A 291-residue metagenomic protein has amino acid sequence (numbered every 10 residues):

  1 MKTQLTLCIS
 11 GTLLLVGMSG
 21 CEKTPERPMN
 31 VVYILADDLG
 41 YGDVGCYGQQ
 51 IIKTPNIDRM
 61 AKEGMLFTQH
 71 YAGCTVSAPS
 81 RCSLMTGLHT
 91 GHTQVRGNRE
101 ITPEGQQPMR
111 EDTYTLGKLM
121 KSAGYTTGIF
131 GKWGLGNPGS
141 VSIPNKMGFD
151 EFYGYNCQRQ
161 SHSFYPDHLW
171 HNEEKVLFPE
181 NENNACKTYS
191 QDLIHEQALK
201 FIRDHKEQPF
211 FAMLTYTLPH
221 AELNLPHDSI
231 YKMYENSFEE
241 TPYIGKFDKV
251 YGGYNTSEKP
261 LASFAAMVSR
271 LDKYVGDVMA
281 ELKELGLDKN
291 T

Functional and structural regions predicted by a protein language model:
M1-C8: Bacterial N-terminal signal peptides that target proteins for export
I9, L14-R27: Bacterial Sec-dependent signal peptides at the C-terminal "C-region" and cleavage site
M29, L39-I51, R59, T68 (+4 more regions): Active-site-proximal cap/lid insertion segments
Y33, Y41-G128, P138-G139, E151 (+3 more regions): Active-site segment of extracytoplasmic enzymes that catalyze sulfate/phosphate-ester chemistry
I129, F152-G154, F211: Conserved beta-strand scaffold positions in the cores of enzyme catalytic domains, especially in NTP/NDP-utilizing
K132: Active-site glycine-centered loops adjacent to acidic/histidine catalytic or metal-binding residues that shape
N145-G148: Short, structured coil segments at secondary-structure junctions
